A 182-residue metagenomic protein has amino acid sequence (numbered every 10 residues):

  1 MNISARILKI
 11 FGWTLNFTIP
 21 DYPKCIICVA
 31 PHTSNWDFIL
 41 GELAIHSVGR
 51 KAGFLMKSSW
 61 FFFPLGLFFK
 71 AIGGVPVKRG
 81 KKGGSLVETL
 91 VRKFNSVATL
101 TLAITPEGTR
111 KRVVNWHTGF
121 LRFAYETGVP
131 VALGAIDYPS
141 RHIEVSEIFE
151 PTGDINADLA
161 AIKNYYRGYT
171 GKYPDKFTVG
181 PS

Functional and structural regions predicted by a protein language model:
M1, K9-G168, Y173, G180-S182: Soluble catalytic domains of membrane acyltransferases
